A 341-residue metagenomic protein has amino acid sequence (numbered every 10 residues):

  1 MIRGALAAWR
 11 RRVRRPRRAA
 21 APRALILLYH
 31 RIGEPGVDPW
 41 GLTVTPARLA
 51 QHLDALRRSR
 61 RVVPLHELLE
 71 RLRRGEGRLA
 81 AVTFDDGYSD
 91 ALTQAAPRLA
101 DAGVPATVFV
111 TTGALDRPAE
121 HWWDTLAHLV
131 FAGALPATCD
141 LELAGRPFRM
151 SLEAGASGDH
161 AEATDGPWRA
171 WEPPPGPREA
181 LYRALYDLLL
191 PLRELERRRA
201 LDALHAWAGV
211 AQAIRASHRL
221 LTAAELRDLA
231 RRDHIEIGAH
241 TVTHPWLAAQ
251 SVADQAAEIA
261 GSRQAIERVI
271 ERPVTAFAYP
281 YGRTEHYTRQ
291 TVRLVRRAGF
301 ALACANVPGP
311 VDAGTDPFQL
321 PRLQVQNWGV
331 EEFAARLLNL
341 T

Functional and structural regions predicted by a protein language model:
M1-T83, D90, P118-L129, L135-T138 (+4 more regions): C-terminal active-site subregion of NodB/CE4 polysaccharide deacetylases
L27, I32-G33, A100-E285, L320: Metal-dependent polysaccharide deacetylase catalytic core of the NodB/CE4 family, i.e., the active-site-bearing domain
A50-L53, A96, L201, A223-R227 (+1 more regions): Short amphipathic alpha-helical segments and helix-helix/interface helices
D86-T93, R98: Short acidic, Gly/Ser-rich segments with clustered Asp/Glu that frequently serve as metal-coordination loops in enzyme
